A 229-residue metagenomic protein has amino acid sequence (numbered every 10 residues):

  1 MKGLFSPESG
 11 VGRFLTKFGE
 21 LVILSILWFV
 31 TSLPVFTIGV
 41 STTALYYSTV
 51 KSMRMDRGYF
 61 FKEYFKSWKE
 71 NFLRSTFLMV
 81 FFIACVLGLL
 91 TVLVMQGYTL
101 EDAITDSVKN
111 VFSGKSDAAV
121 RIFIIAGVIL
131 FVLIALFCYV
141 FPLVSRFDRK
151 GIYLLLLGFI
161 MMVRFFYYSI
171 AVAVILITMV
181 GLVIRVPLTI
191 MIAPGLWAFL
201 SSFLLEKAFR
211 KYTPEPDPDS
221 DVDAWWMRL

Functional and structural regions predicted by a protein language model:
M1-K115, A119, A135-L229: Helix-coil boundary and N-terminal low-complexity module in membrane systems
A119-L133: Alpha-helical transmembrane segments
